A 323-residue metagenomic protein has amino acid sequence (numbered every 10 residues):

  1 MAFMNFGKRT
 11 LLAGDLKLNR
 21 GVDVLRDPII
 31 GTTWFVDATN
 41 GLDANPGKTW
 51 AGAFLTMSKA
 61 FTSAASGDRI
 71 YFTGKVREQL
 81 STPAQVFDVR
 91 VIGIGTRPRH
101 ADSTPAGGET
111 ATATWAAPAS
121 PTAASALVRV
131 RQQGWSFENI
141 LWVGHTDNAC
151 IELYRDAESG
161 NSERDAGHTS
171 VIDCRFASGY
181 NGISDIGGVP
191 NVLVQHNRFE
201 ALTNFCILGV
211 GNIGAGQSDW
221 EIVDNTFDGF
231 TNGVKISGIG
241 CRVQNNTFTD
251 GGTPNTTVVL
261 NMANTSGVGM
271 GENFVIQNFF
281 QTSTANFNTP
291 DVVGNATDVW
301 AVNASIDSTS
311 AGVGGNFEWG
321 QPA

Functional and structural regions predicted by a protein language model:
M1, F6-K8, A13, N19-G21 (+16 more regions): Surface-exposed or flexible loop/turn and strand-edge residues in extracellular/cell-surface modules
A2-K59, S305-G312, Q321-A323: Right-handed parallel beta-helix/beta-solenoid
N5-F6, L11-A13, L18, V36 (+14 more regions): Extracellular beta-strand solenoids
W34-T39, L55-Q79, V89-T96: Glycine-rich repeat segments that build the extracellular carbohydrate-interaction surface of secreted and virion
D68-R69, Q79-T82, H100-T104, A117-S125 (+7 more regions): Short glycine/acidic-rich loop motifs that flank beta-strands on beta-rich extracellular proteins
D88-C150: Right-handed parallel beta-helix/beta-spiral solenoid domain characteristic of secreted/periplasmic
D88-G95, Q133-G144, R164-Y180, V189-L208 (+5 more regions): Right-handed parallel beta-helix
E158-E163: Intrinsically disordered, low-complexity Ser/Thr- and acidic-rich flexible linkers and loops, especially at boundaries
